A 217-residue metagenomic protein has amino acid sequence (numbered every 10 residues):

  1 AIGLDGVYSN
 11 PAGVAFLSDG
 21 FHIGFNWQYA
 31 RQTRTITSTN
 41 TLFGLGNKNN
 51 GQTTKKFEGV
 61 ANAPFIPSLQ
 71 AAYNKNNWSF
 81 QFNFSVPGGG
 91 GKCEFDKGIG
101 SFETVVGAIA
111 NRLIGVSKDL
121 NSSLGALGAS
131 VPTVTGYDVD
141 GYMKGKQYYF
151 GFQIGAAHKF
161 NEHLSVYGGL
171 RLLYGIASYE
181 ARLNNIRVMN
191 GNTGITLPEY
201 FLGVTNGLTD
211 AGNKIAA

Functional and structural regions predicted by a protein language model:
A1-G89, A108: N-terminal, post-signal peptide beta-strand-biased segments of exported outer-membrane/organellar beta-barrel and other
A15, Y73-K75, I154, H158 (+1 more regions): Residue-level signature of outer-membrane beta-barrel architecture
H22, S79-Q81, G155, K159 (+3 more regions): Membrane-spanning beta-strand positions in outer-membrane beta-barrel proteins
T33-N62, G90-Q153, G175-A217: Extracellular/periplasm-exposed beta-strand and loop segments of Gram-negative cell-envelope proteins, dominated by
